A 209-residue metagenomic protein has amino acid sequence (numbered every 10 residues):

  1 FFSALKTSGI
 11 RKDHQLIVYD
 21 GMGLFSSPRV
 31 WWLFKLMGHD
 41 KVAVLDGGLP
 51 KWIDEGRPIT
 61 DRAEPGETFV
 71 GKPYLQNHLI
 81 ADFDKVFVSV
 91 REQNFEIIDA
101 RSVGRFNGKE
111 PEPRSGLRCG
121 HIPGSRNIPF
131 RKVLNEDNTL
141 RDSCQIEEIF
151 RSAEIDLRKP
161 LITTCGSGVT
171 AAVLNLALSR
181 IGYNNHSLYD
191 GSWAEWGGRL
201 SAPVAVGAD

Functional and structural regions predicted by a protein language model:
F1-Q15, I128-L161: Helix-loop module immediately N-terminal to the HCX5R catalytic loop in PTP-like cysteine phosphatase domains
F1-S89, T170-S187, G191-S192: Thiolate-centered catalytic microenvironments shared by cysteine-dependent enzyme domains
I17, E96-I98, I162: Conserved beta-strand elements of the Class I
L49-I122, L200-D209: Active-site neighborhoods of enzymes that stabilize oxyanions during catalysis
R126-N135, W193-A194, G198-R199: Short, flexible loop segments at boundaries between secondary-structure elements
C165: Short cysteine clusters
N184-D209: Cysteine-dependent PTP/DSP-like catalytic domain, specifically the C-terminal lobe
